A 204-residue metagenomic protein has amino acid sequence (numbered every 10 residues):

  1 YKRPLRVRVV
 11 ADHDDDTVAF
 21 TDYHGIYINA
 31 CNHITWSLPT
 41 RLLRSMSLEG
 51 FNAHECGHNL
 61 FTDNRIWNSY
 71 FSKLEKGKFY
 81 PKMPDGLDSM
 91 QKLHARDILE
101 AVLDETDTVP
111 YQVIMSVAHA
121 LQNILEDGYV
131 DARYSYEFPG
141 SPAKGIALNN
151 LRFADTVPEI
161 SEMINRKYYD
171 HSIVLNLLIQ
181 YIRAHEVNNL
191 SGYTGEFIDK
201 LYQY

Functional and structural regions predicted by a protein language model:
Y1-Y204: Short, functionally important secondary-structure microenvironments
